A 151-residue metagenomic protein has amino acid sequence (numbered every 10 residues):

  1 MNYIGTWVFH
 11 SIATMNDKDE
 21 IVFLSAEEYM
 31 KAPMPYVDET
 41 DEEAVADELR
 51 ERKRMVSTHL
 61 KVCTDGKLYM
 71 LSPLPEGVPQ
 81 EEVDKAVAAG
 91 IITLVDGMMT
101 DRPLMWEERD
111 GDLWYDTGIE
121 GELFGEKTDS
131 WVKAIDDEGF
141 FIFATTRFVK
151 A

Functional and structural regions predicted by a protein language model:
M1-V8: N-terminal helix-cap/turn-to-beta initiation motif at the start of protein domains
I12-K18, E42-K150: Contiguous, well-ordered beta-strand patches that form the walls/edges of small beta-barrel/beta-sandwich domains
D19-Y36, A44, E48-R50: Surface-exposed strand-loop-strand hairpins of Gram-negative outer-membrane beta-barrel proteins
